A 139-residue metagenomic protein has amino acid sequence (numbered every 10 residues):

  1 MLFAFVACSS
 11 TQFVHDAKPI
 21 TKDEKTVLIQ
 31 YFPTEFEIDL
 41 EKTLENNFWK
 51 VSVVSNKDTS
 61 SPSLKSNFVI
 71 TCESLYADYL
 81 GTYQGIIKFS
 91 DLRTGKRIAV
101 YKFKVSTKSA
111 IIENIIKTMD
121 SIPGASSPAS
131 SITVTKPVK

Functional and structural regions predicted by a protein language model:
A4-A7: C-terminal motif of bacterial Sec signal peptides marking the signal peptidase cleavage site
S9-K22, E35, T43-K50, K96-K139: C-terminal/domain-edge helix-coil "capping" segments
D23-V69: N-terminal segment of the mature soluble domain
Q30-F32, E73, K104: A structural detector for beta-sheet-dominated domains
T34-F36, Y76-Y79: Short acidic, S/G/P-rich loop/turn micro-motifs used as interaction or catalytic elements
K65-N67, S74-A77: BRCT (BRCA1 C-terminal) domain core and associated BRCT-interaction motifs
D78-V105: Amphipathic beta-strand/beta-sheet edge segments enriched in Tyr/Trp
